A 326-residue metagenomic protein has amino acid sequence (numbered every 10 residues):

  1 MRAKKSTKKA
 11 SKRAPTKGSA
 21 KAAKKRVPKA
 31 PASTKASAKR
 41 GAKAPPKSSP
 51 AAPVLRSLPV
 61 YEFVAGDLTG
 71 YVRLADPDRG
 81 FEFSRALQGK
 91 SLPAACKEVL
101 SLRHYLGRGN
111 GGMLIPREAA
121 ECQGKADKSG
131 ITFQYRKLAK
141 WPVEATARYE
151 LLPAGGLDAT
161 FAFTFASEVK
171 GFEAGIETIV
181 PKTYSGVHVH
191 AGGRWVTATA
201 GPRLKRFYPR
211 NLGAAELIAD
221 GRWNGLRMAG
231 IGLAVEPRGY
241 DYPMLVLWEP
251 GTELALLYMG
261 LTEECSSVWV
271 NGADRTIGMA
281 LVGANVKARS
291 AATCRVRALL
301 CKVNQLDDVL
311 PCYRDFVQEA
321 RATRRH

Functional and structural regions predicted by a protein language model:
M1-S49: Polybasic, lysine-enriched low-complexity intrinsically disordered terminal tails
A52-E121: Acidic-aromatic substrate-binding/catalytic surfaces of carbohydrate-active enzymes
P53-S57, E62-V64, D220-H326: Beta-strand-rich recognition/accessory modules
G66, S129, V143-A145, G155-A159 (+2 more regions): Residues at beta-strand starts and edge strands
T69-Y71, D78-F81, Q88-E98, L138-A145 (+5 more regions): Short, surface-exposed beta-strand/loop "edge" segments at domain boundaries and coil↔beta transitions
Y105-G156, A166-E168, G186: Extended, loop-rich substrate-binding clefts of extracytoplasmic carbohydrate-active enzymes
L152, G156-R203: Acidic (Asp/Glu-rich), glycine- and aromatic
G193-M228: Glycine-rich (often Gly-Gly/Gly-Pro-rich) flexible segments and glycine-rich loop motifs, frequently accented by
